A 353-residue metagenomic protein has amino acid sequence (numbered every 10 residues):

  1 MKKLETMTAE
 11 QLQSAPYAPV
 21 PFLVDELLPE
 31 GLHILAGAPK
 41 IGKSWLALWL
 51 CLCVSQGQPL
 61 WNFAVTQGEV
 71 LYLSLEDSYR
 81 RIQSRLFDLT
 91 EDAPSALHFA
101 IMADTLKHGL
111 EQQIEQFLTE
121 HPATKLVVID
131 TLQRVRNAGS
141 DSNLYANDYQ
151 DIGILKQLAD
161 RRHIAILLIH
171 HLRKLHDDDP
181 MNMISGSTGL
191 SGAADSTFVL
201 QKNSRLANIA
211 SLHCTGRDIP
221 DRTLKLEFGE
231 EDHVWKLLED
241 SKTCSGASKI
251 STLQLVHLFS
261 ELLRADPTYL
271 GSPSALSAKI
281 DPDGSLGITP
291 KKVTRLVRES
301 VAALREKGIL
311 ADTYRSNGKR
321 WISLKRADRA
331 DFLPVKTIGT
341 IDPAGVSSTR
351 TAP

Functional and structural regions predicted by a protein language model:
K2-L4, A9-L12, Y17-P19, L23-V24 (+7 more regions): Conserved inter-motif catalytic segment of the P-loop NTP-binding fold
P19, I34-A36, K40, S44-W45 (+5 more regions): Phosphate-binding/switch region of NTP-binding enzymes
P29-H33, G68: Pre-Walker A (Motif I) flank of P-loop NTPase domains
L46, L50: Hydrophobic positions on the alpha1 helix immediately C-terminal to the Walker A/P-loop
S55: Gly/Ala-rich phosphate-binding loop of Rossmann-like dinucleotide-binding domains, activating on the conserved
S78, I82, L106, L110 (+10 more regions): Helical mechanochemical/support elements of P-loop NTPase systems and associated helical scaffolds
D88-A96, S187-S191, L304: Short, conserved catalytic or adaptor-binding loops enriched in Gly and charged residues
L226-P353: DNA transaction DNA-binding modules
